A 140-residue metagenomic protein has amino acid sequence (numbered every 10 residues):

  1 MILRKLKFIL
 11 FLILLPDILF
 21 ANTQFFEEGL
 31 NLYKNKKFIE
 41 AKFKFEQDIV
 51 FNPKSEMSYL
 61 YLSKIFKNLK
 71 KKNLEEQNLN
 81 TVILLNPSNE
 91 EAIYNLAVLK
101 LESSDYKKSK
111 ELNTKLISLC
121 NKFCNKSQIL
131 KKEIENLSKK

Functional and structural regions predicted by a protein language model:
K34-N35, N68-L69, E102, E133-K140: Register position in tetratricopeptide repeats
D48, T81-V82, K115-L116: Canonical positions in the second alpha-helix
Y61, N95, I129-E133: Canonical tetratricopeptide repeat
K110-K140: Terminal, low-structured helical/coil segments at or just beyond the last alpha-helical repeat
